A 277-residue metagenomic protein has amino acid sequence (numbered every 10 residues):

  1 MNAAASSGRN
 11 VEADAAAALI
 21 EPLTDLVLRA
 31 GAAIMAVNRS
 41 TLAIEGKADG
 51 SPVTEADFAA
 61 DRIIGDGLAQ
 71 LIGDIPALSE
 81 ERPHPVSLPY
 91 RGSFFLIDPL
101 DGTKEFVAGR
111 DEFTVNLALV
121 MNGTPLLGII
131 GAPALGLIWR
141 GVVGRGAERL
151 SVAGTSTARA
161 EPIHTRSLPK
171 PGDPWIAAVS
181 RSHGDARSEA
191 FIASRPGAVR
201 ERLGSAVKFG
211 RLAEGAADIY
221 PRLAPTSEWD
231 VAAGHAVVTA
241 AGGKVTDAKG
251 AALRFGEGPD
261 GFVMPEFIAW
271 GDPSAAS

Functional and structural regions predicted by a protein language model:
M1-D25, A190-S194, F209-S277: Oxyanion/phosphate-interacting regions
M1-L100, A186, A190-A193, A251: N-terminal subdomain of lithium-sensitive/metallo-dependent phosphomonoesterases centered on the IMPase/IPPase/PAP
I34, D57, L68, T103 (+6 more regions): Residue-level signal for inorganic ion chemistry
R91-P133: Glycine-rich active-site/cofactor-binding loop and its immediate structural neighborhood
L117-G210, G258-S277: Acidic beta-strand-loop-alpha-helix segment within the catalytic core of divalent metal-dependent phosphate-processing
